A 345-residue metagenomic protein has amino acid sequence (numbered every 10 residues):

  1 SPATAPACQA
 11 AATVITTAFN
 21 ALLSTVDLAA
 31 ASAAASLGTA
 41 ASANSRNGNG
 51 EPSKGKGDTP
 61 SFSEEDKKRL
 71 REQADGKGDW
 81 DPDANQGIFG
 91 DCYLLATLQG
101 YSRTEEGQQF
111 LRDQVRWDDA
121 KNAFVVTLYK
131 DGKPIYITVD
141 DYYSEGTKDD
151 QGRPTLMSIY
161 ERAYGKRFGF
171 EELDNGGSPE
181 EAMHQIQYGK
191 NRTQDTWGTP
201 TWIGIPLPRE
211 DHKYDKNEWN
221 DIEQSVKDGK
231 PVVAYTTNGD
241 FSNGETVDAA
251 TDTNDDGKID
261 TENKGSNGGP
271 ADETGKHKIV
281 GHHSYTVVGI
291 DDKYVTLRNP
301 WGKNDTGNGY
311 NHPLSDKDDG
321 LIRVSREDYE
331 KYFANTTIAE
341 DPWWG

Functional and structural regions predicted by a protein language model:
S1-R71, G76: Intrinsically disordered, low-complexity charged segments of secreted bacterial virulence and antibacterial
A3, R112, D260-E262: Extended, hydrophobic alpha-helical membrane-active domains that insert into or remodel lipid bilayers
A12, N20-T25, A34, A40 (+10 more regions): Intrinsically disordered, low-complexity regions
S24, A31, E105-Q108, N311-P313: Generic preference for flexible, low-structure residues
N44-A120: Flexible propeptides and autoinhibitory/regulatory segments associated with cysteine proteases
K77-R103, N122-I290, R298-G345: Predominantly the structural core of cysteine protease catalytic domains
